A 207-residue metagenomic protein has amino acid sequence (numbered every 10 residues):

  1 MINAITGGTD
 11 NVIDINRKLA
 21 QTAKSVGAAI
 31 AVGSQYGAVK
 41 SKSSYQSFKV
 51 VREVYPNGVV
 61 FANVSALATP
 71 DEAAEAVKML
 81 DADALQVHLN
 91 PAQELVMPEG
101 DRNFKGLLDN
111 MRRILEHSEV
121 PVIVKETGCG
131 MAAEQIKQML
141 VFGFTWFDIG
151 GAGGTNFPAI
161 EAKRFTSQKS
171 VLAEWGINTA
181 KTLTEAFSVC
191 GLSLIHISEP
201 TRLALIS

Functional and structural regions predicted by a protein language model:
M1-V60: N-terminal capping/small domains of soluble enzymes
G8, G37, S65-A66, G128-C129: Short beta->alpha junction loops/turns
V12, S41, A132, I206-S207: Alpha-helix N-cap/helix-start motif
V12-I15, L85, I197: Conserved short hydrophobic patches within well-ordered secondary structure
A20-K24, V59-V60, L67-L192: Alpha/beta enzyme core
I195-S207: Single conserved hydrophobic/aromatic residue that forms the stacking wall/gate of nucleotide- or nucleobase-binding
